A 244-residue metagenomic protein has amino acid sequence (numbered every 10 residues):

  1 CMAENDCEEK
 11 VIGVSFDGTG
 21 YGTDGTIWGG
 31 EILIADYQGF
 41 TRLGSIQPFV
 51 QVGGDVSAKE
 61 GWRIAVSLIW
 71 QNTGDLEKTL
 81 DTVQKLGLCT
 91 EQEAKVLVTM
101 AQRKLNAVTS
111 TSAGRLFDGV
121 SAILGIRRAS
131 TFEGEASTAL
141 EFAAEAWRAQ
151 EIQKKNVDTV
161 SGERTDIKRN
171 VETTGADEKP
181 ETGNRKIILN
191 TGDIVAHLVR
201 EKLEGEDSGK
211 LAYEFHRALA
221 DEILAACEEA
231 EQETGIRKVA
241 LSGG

Functional and structural regions predicted by a protein language model:
C1-E9, E231-E233: A short acidic-Thr-Gly-centered motif at the start of a beta-strand
N5-L68, K78, Q102, A107-T111 (+2 more regions): Active-site histidine-anchored catalytic micro-motif
G53, L211, S242: Conserved short-loop catalytic and cofactor-binding motifs
S67-D158, I167-N170, G175-I236: A contiguous, well-structured pocket-lining segment that forms one wall/lid of small-molecule binding clefts in soluble
T234-G244: Short glycine-rich phosphate-binding loop at a beta-alpha junction
